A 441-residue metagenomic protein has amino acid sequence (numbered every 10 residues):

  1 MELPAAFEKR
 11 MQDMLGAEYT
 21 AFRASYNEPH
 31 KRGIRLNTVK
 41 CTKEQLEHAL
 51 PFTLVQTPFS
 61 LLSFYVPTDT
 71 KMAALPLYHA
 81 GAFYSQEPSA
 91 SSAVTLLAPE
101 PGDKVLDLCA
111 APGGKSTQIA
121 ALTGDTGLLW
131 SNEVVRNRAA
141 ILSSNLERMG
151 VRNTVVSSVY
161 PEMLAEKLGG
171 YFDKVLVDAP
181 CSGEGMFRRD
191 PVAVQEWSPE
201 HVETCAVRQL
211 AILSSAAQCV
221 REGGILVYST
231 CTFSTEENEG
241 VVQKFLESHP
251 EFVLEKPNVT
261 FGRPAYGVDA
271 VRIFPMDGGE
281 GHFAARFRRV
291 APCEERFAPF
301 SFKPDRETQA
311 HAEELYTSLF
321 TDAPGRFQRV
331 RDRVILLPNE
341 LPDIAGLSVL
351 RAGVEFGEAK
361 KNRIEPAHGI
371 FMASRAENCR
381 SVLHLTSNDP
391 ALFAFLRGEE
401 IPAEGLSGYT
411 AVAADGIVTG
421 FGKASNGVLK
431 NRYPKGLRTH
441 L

Functional and structural regions predicted by a protein language model:
M1-M14, E18-E47, E280-F283, V290-L441: Polybasic, low-complexity RNA-engagement segments
R32-S91: Conserved AdoMet
E100-P101, M163-D178: A short acidic, Gly/Pro-enriched loop at the edge of an enzyme's catalytic core that lines a small-molecule cofactor
G102-A111, W130: Conserved class I S-adenosyl-L-methionine
P112-D125: Conserved SAM-binding loop of SAM-dependent methyltransferases across substrates and taxa, primarily the Class I
T123-G124, V220-E222: Helix-to-beta-strand junctions that scaffold the AdoMet/dcAdoMet cofactor pocket in Class I SAM-dependent enzymes
N132-G170: S-adenosyl-L-methionine
N137, K174-I212, C231-E239, N258-T260: Mobile active-site "lid"/loop adjacent to the S-adenosyl-L-methionine
